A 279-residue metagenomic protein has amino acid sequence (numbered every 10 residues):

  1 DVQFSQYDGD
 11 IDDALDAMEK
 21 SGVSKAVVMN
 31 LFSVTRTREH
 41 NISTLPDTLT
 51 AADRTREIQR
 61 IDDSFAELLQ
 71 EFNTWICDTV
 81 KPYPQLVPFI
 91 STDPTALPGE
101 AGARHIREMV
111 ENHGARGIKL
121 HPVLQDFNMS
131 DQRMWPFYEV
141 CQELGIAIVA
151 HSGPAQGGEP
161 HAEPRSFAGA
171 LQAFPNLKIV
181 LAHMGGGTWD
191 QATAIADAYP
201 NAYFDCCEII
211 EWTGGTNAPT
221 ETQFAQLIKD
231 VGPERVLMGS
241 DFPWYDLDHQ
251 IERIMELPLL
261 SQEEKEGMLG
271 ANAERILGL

Functional and structural regions predicted by a protein language model:
D1-E67: An N-terminally biased module of ancient metal coordination in phosphate/nucleic-acid-related enzymes
D1-Q3, M29, F89-S91, K119-H121 (+5 more regions): A cross-family glycoside hydrolase active-site/sugar-binding cleft signature
V2-K25, R104, Q226, G232-L237 (+1 more regions): Mid-to-C-terminal alpha-helical segments outside catalytic/metal-binding sites
I11-L15, N73-C77, A103-R107, M134 (+4 more regions): Generic structural signal for well-ordered alpha-helices, preferentially at hydrophobic/aromatic core positions
M18, I76, M109, I118 (+6 more regions): Conserved, mostly hydrophobic/aromatic
T37-I42, G99-G102, Q250: Metal-dependent catalytic neighborhoods of phosphoester/phosphodiester hydrolases
T44-A150, A155-Q156, A162, E211: Active-site gating/metal-coordination segments in enzymes
H113-G117, F127-L237: Catalytic pocket-lining loop regions of alpha/beta-barrel enzymes, especially the amidohydrolase/enolase/GH5 lineages
